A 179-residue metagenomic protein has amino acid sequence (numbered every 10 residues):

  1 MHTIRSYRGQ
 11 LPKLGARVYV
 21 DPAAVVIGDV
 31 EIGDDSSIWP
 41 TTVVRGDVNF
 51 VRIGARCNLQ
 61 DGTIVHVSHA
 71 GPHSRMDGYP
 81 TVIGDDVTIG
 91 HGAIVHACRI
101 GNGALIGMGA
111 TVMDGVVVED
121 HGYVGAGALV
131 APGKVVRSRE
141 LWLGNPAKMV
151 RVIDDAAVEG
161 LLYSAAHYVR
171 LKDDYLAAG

Functional and structural regions predicted by a protein language model:
M1-L14, T41, D47-T81, H91-G179: Glycine-rich hexapeptide-repeat left-handed beta-helix
H2-I38: N-terminal segments that cap or nucleate solenoid repeat domains
D21, G46-D47: Thr-Gly-centered strand-to-loop micro-motif
T88: Short proline/glycine- and basic residue-enriched helix-capping loop/turn segments at helix->loop/beta transitions
